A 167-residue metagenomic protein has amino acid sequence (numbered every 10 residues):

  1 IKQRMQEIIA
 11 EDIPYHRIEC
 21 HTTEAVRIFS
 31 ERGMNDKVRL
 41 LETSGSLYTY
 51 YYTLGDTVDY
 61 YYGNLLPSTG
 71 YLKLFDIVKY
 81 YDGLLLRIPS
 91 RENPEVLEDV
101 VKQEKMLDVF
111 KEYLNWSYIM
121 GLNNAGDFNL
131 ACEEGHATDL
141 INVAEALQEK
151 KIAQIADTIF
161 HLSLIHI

Functional and structural regions predicted by a protein language model:
I1-S163: Auxiliary tRNA-acceptor-end handling modules of aminoacyl-tRNA synthetases
I165-I167: Conserved small/polar residues in nucleotide/adenosyl-binding loops
